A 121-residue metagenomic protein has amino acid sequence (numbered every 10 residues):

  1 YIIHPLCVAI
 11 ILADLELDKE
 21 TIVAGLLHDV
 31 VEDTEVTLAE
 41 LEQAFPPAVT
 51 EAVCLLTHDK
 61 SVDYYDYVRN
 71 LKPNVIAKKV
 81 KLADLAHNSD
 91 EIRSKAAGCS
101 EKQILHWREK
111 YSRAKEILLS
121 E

Functional and structural regions predicted by a protein language model:
Y1-E121: Active-site helical microenvironments for divalent-metal-assisted chemistry
